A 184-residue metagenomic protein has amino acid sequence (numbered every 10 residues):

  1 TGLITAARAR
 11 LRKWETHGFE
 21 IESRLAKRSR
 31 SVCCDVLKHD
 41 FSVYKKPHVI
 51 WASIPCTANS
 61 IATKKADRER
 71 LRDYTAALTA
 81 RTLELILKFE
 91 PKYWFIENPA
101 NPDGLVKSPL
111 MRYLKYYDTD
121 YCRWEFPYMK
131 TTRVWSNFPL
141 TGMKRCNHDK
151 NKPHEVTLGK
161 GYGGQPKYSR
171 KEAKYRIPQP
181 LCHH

Functional and structural regions predicted by a protein language model:
T1-H184: Conserved active-site and SAM-binding loop architecture of S-adenosyl-L-methionine-dependent nucleic-acid
